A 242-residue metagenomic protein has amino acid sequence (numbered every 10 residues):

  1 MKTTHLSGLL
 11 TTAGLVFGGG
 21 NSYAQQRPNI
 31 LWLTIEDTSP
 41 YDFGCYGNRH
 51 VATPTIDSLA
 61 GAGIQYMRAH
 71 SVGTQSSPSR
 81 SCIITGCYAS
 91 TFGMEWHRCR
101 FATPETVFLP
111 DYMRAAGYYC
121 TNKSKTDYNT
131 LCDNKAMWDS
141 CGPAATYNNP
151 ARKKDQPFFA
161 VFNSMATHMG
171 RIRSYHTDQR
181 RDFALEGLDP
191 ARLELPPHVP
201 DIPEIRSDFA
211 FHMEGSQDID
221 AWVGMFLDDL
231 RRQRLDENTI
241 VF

Functional and structural regions predicted by a protein language model:
K2, L6, G14, G20-F242: Formylglycine-dependent sulfatase
